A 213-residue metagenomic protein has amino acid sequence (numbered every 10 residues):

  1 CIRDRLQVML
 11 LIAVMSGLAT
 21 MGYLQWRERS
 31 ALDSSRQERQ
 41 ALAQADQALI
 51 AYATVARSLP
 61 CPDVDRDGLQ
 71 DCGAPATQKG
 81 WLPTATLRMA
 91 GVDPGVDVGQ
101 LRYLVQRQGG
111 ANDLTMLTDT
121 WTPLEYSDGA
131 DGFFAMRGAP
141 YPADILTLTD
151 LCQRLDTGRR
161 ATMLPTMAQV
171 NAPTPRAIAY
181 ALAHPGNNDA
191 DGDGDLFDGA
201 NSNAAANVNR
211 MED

Functional and structural regions predicted by a protein language model:
C1-D4: Conserved small/polar residues in nucleotide/adenosyl-binding loops
M9-L24: Alpha-helical hydrophobic helix detector
T20-D213: N-terminal pilin/flagellin-like segments and related low-complexity appendage regions
